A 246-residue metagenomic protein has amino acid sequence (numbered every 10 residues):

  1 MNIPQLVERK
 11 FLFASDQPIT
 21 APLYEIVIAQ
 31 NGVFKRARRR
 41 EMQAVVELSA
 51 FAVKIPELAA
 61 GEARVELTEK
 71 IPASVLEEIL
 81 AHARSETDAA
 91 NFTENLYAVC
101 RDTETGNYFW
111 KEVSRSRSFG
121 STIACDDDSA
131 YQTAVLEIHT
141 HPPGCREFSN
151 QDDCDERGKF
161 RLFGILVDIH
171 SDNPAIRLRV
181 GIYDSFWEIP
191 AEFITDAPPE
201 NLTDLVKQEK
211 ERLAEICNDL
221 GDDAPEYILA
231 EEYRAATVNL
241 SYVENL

Functional and structural regions predicted by a protein language model:
M1-L136, P143-L246: Conserved beta-strand-loop surface patch within small alpha/beta domains used for substrate/adaptor or ligand engagement
